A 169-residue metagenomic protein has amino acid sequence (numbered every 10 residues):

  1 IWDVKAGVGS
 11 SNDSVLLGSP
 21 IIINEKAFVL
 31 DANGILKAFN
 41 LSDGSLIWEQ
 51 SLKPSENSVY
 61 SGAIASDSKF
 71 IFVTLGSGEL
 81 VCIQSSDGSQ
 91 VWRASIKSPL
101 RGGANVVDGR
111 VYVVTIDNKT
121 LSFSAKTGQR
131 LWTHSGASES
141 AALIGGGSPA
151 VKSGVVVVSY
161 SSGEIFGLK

Functional and structural regions predicted by a protein language model:
I1-I21, L46-D67, Q90-V107, R130-S153: Extracytoplasmic beta-rich repeat domains
N12-L16, I22, F28-D31, K37: Structural recognition of beta-strand segments within beta-rich domains
D31, L75-G76, T115-I116, I144 (+1 more regions): Structural signature of WD-repeat beta-propellers
D31-I47, N57-V59: Post-signal peptide N-terminal segment of secreted/secretory-pathway proteins
N40-G44, Q84-D87, S124-G128, K169: Short loop/turn segments that connect beta-strands within beta-propeller blades
G163-K169: Acidic, glycine-rich loop-and-beta core segments that form the ion-binding/anion-interacting portion of active sites
